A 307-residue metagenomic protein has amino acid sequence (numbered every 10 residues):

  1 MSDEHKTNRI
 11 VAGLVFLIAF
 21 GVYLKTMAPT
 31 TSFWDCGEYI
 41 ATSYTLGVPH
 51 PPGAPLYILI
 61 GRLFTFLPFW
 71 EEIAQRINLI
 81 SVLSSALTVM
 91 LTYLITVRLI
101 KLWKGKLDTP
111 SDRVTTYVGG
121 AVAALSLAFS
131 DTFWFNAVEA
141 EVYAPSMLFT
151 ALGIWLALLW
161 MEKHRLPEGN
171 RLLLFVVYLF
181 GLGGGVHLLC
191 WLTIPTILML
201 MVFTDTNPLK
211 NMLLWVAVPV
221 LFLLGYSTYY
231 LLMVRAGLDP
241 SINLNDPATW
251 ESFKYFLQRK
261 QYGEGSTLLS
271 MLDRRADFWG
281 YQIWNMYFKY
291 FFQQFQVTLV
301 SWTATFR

Functional and structural regions predicted by a protein language model:
K6-F33, L127-F129, H187, V220-D239: Transmembrane signal-anchor helices characteristic of membrane glycosylation enzymes that use polyprenol
I10-V11, T92-F129, H164-R171: Transmembrane-helix signature of polytopic, membrane-embedded enzymes that assemble or transfer cell-envelope glycans
G13, L79-T109, L152-L159: Transmembrane-helix motifs of polytopic, lipid-linked glycan transferases
K25-A28, L67-N78, K106-R113, A124-M147 (+2 more regions): Aromatic- and kink-enriched transmembrane "portal" helix at the membrane-lumen/periplasm boundary that abuts
T42-T45, A123-L125, R171-V186: Membrane-interface alpha helices of multi-pass inner-membrane proteins
P55, L67-M90, L94, R113 (+5 more regions): Loop-to-helix entry region of an early transmembrane alpha helix in multi-pass inner-membrane enzymes
G105-V114, G153-L173, F180-L182, M201-P208: Membrane-interface transmembrane helices that cradle and orient dolichyl/undecaprenyl
M161-E162, T193-L223: Perimembrane helix-loop-helix junctions
